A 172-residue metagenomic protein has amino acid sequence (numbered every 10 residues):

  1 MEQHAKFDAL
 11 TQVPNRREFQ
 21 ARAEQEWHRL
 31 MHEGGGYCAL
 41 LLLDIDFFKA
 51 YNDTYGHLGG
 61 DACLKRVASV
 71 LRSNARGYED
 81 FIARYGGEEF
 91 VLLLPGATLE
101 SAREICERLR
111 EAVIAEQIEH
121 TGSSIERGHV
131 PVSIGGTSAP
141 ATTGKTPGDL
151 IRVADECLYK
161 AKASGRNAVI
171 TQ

Functional and structural regions predicted by a protein language model:
E2-A21, L43-G56, K65: Conserved nucleotide-binding and Mg2+-coordinating catalytic segments in signaling enzymes
K6, E24, H28, H32 (+2 more regions): Conserved helix-loop-beta segment at the catalytic/binding core of cyclic-nucleotide signaling proteins
R22-Y55, A83: Active-site-proximal structural segments of metal-dependent nucleotidyl cyclase/transferase enzymes
L43, F90, V132-G136: A structural signal for short, well-ordered beta-strand segments
D53, R76, P95-G96, I118 (+1 more regions): Short, conserved catalytic or interaction motifs in soluble domains
A68-R72, S101-G122, V153-D155: Alpha-helical scaffold within the catalytic cores of cyclic-nucleotide enzymes
R84, V113-V132: Catalytic core regions of nucleotide second-messenger enzymes
P95, L99-E107, T137-Q172: Catalytic-core segments of nucleotide cyclases and related cyclic-nucleotide turnover enzymes
